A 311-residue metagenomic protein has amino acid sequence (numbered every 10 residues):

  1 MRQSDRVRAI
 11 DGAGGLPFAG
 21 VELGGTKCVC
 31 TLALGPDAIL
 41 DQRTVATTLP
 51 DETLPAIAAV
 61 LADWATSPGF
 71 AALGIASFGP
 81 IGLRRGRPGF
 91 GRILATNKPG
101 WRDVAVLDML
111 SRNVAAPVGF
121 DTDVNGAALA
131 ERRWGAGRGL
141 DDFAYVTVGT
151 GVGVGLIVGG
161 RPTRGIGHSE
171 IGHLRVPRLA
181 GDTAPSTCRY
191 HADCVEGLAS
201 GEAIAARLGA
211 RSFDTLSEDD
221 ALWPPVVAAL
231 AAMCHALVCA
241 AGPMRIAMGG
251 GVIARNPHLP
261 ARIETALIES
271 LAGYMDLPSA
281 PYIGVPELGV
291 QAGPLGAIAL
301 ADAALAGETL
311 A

Functional and structural regions predicted by a protein language model:
M1-A72, I81-G89, D108-V118, A130-L140 (+1 more regions): ATP-binding/phosphotransfer module of carbohydrate and carboxylate kinases, centering on a glycine-rich
E22, G74-F78, D121, Y145-G151 (+1 more regions): Short beta-strand segments
R43-T44, I93, K98, G167: Short clusters of small/polar residues that mark proteolytic maturation junctions
G79-I81, V124, G149, H168 (+2 more regions): Short, flexible active-site-adjacent loop segments at beta-strand->alpha-helix junctions, enriched in small/polar
R87-D103: A charged helix-plus-loop insertion that forms the helical arch/lid used to bind and gate nucleic-acid substrates
V118-T122, G126: General beta-strand structural signal in soluble alpha/beta enzymes
A127-R133, L156, R175: Adenylate-forming
L140-C194: Glycine-rich phosphate-binding loop of actin/hexokinase-like ATP-binding domains
